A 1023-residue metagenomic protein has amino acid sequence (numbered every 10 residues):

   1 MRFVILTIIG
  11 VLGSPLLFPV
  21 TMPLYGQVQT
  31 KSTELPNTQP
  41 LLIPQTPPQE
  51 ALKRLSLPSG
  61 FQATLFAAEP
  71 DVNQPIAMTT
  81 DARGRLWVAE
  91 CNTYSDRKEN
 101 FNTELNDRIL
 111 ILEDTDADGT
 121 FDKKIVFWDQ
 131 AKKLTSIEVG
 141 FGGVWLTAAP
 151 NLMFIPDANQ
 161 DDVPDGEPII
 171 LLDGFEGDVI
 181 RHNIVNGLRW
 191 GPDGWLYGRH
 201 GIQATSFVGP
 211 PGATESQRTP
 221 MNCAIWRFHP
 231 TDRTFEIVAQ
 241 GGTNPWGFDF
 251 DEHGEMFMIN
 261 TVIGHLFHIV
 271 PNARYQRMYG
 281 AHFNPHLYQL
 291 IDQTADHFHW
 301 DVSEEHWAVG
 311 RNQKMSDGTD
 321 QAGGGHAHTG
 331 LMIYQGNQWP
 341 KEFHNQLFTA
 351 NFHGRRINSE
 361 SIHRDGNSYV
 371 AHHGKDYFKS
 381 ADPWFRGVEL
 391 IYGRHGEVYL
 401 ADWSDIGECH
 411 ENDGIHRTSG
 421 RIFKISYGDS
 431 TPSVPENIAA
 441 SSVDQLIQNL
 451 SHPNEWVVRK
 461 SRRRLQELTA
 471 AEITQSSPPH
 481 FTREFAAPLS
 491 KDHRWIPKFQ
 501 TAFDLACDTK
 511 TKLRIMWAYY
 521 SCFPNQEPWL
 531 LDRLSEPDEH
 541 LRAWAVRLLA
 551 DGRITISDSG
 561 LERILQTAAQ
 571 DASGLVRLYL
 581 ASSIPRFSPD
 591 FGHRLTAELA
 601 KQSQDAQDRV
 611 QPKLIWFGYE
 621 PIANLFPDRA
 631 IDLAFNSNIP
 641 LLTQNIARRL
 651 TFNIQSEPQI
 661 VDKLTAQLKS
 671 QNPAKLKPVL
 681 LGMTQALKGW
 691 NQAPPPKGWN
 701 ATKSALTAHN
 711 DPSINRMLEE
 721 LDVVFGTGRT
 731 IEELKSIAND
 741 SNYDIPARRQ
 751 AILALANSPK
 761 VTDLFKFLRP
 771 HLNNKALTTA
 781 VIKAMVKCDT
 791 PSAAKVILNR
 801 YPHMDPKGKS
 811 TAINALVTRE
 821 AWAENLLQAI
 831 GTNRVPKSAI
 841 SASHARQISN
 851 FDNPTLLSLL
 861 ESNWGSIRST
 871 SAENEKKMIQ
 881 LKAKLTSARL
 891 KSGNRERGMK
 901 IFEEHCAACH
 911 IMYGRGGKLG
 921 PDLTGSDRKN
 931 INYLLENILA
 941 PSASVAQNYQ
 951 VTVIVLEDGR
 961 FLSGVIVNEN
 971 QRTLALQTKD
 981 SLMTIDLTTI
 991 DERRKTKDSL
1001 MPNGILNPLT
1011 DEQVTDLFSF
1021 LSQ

Functional and structural regions predicted by a protein language model:
M1-V4: Positively charged n-region of N-terminal signal peptides that target proteins for export
V11-L17: Hydrophobic core
P19, L24-V28: Boundary at the C-terminal end of the N-terminal hydrophobic targeting segment
Q27-I447, W456-R459, R464-E467, E484 (+10 more regions): Beta-propeller domains with acidic blade repeats across secreted/periplasmic ectodomains and cytosolic WD/CNH propellers
F66, G142-V144, P150-N151, I515 (+8 more regions): C-terminal capping alpha-helices of c-type cytochrome domains
V139, W145, L171, R227 (+18 more regions): Extended surface/linker regions that mediate inter-domain or inter-protein docking in multi-component redox
L196, T329-G330, E397, R421 (+8 more regions): C-type cytochrome heme c attachment motif
A401, T418, K424-I901, S926 (+1 more regions): Long, ordered, helix-rich scaffold segments
